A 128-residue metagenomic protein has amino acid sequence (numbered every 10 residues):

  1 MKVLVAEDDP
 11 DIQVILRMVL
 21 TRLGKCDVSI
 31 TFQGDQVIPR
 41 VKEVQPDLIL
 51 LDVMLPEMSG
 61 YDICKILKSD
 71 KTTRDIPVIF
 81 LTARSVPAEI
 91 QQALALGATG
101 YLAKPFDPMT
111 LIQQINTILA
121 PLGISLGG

Functional and structural regions predicted by a protein language model:
E7: Conserved acidic carboxylate
P10-S29: Two-component/phosphorelay signaling modules centered on CheY-like receiver
I30-L48: Acidic, metal-coordinating helix/loop segments flanking the phosphotransfer/catalytic sites of two-component signaling
D52, T82: Active-site residues of response regulator receiver
P56, R74, V86, K104-P105: The feature encodes the CheY-like receiver
F106-I115: C-terminal output helix
